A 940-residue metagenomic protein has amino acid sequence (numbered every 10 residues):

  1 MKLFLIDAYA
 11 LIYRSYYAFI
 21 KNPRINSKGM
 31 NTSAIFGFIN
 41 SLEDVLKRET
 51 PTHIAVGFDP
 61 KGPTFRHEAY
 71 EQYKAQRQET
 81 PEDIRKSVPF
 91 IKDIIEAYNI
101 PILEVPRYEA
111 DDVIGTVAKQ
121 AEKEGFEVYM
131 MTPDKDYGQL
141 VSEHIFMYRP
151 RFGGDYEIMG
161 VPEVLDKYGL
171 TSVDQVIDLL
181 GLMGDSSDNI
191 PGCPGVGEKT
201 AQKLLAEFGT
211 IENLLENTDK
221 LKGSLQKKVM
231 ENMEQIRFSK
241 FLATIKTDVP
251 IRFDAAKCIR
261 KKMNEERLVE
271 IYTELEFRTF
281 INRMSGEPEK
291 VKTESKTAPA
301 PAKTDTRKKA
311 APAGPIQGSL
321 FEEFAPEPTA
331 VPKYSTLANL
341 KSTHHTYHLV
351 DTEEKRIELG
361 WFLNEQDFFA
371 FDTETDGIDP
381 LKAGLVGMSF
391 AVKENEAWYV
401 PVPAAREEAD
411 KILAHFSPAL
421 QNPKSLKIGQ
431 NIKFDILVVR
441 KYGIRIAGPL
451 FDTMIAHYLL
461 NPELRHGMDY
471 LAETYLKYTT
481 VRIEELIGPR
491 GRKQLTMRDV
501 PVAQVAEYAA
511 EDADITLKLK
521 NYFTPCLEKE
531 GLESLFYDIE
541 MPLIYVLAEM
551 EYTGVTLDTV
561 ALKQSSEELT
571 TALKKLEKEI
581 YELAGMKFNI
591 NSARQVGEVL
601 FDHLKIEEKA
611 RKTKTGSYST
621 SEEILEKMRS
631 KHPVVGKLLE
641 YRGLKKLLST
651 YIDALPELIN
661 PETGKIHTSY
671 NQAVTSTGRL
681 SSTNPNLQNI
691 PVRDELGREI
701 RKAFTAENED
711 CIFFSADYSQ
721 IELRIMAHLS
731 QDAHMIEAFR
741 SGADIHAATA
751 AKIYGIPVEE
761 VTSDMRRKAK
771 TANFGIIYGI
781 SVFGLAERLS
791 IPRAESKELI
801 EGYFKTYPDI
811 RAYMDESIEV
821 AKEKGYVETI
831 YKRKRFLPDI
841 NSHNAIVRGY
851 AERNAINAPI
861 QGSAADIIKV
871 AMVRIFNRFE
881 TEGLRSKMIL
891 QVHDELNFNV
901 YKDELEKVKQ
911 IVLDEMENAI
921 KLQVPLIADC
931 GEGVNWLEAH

Functional and structural regions predicted by a protein language model:
M1-M131, K135-P162, Q235-F238, T244-R252 (+2 more regions): Noncatalytic, basic helical substrate-engagement surface that gates or grips nucleic-acid strands
L3-F4, R14-A55, E71-Q72, Q76-D83 (+4 more regions): Conserved RNase H-like, two-metal-ion catalytic cores of nucleic-acid enzymes
Q72-K86, S142-T171, Q226-K228, W398-S417 (+3 more regions): Short alpha-helix plus adjacent loop in nuclease-associated cores
G184-E207, Y272-E276, D558: Helix-hairpin-helix
N232-A404, Q430, E463, L471 (+9 more regions): Conserved "right-hand" nucleotidyltransferase catalytic core of DNA-directed polymerases
L495-R498, Y552, E607, N660-T663 (+6 more regions): Conserved catalytic core of nucleic-acid polymerases
L527-I539, L543, I867-V892, L896: Active-site palm subdomain of RNA-directed nucleic acid polymerases
T571, K575-K578, E582-G636, K805-N857 (+1 more regions): C-terminal polymerase-core module
